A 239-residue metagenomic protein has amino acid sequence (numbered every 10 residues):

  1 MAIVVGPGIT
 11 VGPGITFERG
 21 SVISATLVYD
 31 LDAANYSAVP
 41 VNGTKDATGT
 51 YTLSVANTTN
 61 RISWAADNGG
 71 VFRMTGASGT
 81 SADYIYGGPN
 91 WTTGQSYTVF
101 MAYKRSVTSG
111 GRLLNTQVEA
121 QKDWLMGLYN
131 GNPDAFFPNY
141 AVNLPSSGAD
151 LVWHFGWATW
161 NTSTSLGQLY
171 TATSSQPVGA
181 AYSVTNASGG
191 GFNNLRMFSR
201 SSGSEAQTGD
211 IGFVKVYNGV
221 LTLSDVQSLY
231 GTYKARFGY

Functional and structural regions predicted by a protein language model:
M1-S78, Q227-Y239: Extracytoplasmic low-complexity segments
I23-S24, T93, S188, Q207: Extracytoplasmic/secreted proteins and extracellular or luminal domains
L27, N68, Y97, K122 (+4 more regions): Residues that flank catalytic or metal-binding motifs in active/ligand-binding sites
Y29-A33, T98-S106, G156-A158, M197 (+1 more regions): Short hydrophobic/aromatic patches on beta-strands that form ligand-binding or substrate-lining surfaces
T50-T80, W91, F100-S109, T116-A187: Extracellular glycan-interaction surfaces
F136, A141-L144, G189-V216: Extracellular glycan-interaction patches encoded by glycine-rich segments
G219-L221: Ser/Thr/Pro-rich, low-complexity mucin-like regions that serve as glycosylated stalks/linkers or repetitive adhesive
